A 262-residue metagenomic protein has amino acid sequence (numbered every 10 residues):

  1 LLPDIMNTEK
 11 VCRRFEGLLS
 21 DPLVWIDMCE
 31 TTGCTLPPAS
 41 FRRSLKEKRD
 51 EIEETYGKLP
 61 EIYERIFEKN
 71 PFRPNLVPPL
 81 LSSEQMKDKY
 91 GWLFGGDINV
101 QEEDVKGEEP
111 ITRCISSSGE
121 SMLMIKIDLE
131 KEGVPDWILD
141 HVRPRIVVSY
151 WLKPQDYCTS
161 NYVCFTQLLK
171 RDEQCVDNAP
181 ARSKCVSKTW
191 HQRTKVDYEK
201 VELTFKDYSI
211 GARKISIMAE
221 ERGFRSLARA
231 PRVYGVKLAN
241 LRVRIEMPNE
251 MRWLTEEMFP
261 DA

Functional and structural regions predicted by a protein language model:
M6-R145, K153, Y157, C185-I210 (+1 more regions): Aromatic (Trp/Tyr/Phe) and Gly/Pro-enriched flexible surface segments
C158-L169: Beta-strand acidic-aromatic groove motif in beta-rich domains, primarily in extracellular
K170-T194: Terminal beta-strand-rich extracellular "head" domains that mediate receptor/glycan or other ligand binding
